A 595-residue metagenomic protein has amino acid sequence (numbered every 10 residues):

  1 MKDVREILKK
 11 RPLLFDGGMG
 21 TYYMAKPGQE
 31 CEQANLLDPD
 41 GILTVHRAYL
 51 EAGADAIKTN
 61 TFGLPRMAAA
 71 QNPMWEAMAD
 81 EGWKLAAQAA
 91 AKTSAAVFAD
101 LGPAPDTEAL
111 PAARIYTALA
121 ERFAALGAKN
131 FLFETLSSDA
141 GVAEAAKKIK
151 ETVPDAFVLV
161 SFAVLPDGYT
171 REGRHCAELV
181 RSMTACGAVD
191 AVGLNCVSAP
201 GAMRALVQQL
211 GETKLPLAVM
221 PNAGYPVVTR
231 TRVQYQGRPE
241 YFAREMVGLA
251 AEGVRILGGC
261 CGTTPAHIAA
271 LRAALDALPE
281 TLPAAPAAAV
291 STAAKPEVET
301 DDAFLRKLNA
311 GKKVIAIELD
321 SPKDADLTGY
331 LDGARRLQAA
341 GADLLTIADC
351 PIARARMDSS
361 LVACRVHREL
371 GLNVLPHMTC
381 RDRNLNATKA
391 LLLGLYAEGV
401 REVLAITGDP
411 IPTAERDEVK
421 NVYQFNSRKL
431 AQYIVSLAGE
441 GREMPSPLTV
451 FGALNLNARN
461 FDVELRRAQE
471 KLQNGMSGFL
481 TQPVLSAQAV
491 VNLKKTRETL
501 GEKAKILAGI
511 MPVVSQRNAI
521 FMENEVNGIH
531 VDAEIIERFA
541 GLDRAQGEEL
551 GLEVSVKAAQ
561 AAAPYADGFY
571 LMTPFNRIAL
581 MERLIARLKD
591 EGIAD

Functional and structural regions predicted by a protein language model:
M1-D595: Domain-level signal for soluble alpha/beta catalytic cores
